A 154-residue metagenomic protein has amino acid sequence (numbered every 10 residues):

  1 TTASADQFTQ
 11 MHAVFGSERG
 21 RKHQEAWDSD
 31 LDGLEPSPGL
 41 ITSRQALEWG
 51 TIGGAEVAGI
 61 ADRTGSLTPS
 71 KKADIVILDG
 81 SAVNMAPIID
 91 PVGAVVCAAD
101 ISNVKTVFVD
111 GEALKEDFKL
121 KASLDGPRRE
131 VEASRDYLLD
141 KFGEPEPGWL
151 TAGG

Functional and structural regions predicted by a protein language model:
T2, H12, G16, R44-G154: Active-site microenvironment of metallo-dependent hydrolases
A3-E35, S43: Histidine/acidic-residue-rich catalytic or RNA/ligand-binding cores of hydrolases and nuclease-related proteins
Q24-G39, I89-A94, L120: Short beta-alpha connecting loops at secondary-structure transitions that line or flank enzyme active sites
